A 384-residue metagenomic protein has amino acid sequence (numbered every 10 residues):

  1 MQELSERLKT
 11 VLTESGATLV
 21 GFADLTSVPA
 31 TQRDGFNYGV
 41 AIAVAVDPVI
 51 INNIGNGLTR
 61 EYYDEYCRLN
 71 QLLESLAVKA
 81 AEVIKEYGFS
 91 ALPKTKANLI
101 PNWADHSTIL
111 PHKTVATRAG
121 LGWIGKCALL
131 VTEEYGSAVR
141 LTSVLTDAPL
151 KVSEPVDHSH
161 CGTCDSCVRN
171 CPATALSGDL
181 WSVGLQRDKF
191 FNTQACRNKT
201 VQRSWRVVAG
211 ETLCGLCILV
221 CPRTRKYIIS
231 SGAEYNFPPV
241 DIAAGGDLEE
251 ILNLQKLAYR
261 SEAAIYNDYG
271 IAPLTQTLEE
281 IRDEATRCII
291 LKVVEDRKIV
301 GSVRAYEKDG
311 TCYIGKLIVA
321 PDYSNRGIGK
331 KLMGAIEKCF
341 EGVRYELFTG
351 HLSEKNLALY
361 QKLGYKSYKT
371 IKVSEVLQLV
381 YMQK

Functional and structural regions predicted by a protein language model:
M1-Q71: Non-catalytic, usually N-terminal nucleic-acid engagement modules in DNA/RNA processing proteins
A30-T31, Y62, R68-N236: Catalytic cores of enzyme domains
K189-F190, N253-I281: Conserved GNAT-fold acetyl-CoA-binding loop/helix
K292, K298-Y306, Y313-I318: Conserved beta-strand in the GNAT
Y323, G327-A335: Conserved acetyl-CoA pyrophosphate-binding loop and the N-cap/start of the following alpha-helix in GNAT-like
S324, E346-L357, V373-L377: Conserved beta-strand-loop-alpha-helix junction that forms the acyl-donor binding cleft
K330-K331, L352-T370: Conserved active-site alpha-helix within GNAT-family acetyltransferase domains
M333, K338-L352: Conserved GNAT acetyl-CoA-binding A-motif
